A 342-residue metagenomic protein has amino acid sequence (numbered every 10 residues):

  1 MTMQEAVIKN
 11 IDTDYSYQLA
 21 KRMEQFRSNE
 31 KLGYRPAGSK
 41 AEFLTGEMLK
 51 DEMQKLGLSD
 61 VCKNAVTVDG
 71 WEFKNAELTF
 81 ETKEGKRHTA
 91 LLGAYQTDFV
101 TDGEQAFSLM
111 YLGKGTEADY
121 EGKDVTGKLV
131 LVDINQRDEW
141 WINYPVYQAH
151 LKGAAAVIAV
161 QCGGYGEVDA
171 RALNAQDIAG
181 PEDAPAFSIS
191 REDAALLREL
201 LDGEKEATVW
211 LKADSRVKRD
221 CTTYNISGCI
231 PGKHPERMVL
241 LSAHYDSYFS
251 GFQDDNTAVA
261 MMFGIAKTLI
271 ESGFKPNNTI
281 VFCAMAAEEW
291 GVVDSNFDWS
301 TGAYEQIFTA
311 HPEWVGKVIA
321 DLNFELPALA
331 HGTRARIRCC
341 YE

Functional and structural regions predicted by a protein language model:
T2-I11, E30-K40, F107-Y111, D133-W140 (+6 more regions): Second-shell loop/turn segments in exported
A6, Y15-Q18, R22, K40-E52 (+6 more regions): Extracytoplasmic/secreted proteins, especially bacterial periplasmic and envelope-associated proteins
I11, Y15, A20, E24-K31 (+12 more regions): Sec/Tat-exported extracytoplasmic proteins
T13, Q18-K21, Q25-L129: Noncatalytic luminal/extracellular "stalk/propeptide" segments of secretory-pathway proteins
L19-E24, C62-K63, Y111, L129-D133 (+6 more regions): Structural recognition of the beta-strand scaffold that forms the well-ordered cores of secreted hydrolase catalytic
R87-G122, A175-Q253, G264-N277: Soluble metallo-hydrolase cores and metallopeptidase-like ectodomains found primarily in the secretory/periplasmic
E117-G166: A conserved hydrophobic secondary-structure block that centers on an alpha-helix together with its immediately flanking
R137-Y144, Q148, T222-N225, S247-E342: Acidic/histidine-rich catalytic neighborhood of metal-dependent amide-processing enzymes
